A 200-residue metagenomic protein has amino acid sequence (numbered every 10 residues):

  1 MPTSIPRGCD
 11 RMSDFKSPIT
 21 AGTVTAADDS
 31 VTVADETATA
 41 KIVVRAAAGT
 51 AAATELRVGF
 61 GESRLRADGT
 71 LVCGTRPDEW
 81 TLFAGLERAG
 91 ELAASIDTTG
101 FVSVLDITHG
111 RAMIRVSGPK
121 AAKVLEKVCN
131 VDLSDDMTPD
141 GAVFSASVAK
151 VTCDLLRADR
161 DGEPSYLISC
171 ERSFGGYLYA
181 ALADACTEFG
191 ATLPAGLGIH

Functional and structural regions predicted by a protein language model:
M1-H200: Basic, glycine/lysine-rich polyanion-binding surfaces/domains
